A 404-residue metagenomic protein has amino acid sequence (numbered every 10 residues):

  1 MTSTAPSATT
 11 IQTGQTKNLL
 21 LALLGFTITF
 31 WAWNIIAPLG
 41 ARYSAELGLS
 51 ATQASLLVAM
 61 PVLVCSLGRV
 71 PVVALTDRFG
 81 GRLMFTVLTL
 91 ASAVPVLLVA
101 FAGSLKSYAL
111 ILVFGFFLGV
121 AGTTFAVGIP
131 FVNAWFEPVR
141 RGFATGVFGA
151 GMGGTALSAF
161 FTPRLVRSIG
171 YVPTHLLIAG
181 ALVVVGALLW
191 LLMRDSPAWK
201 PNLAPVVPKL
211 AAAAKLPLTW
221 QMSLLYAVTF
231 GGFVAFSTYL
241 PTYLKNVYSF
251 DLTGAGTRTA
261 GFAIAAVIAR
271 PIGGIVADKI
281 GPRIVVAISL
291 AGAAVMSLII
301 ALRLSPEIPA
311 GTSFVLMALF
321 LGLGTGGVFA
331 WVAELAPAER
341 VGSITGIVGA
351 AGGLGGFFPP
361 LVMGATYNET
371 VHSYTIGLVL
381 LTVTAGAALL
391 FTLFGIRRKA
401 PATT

Functional and structural regions predicted by a protein language model:
S3-T13, S196-S223: Juxtamembrane intracellular "pre-TM" segments in multi-pass secondary transporters
I36-G40, L218-V267, P271: Extracytoplasmic gate region of multi-pass secondary transporters
L67-L105: Conserved MFS/SLC helix-loop-helix module at the cytosolic interface between two early adjacent transmembrane helices
R78-T89, D278-L290: Cytoplasmic membrane-interface "Motif A"-like loop-to-helix N-cap segments of 12-TM Major Facilitator Superfamily
F114-G151: Cytoplasmic helix-loop-helix junction between adjacent transmembrane helices in 12-TM secondary transporters
V147-M193: Helix-loop-helix hairpin linking two adjacent transmembrane segments in secondary transporters
G281-W331: C-terminal transmembrane helical hairpin of 12-TM major facilitator-type secondary transporters
L335-V371: A late C-terminal transmembrane helix in Major Facilitator Superfamily
